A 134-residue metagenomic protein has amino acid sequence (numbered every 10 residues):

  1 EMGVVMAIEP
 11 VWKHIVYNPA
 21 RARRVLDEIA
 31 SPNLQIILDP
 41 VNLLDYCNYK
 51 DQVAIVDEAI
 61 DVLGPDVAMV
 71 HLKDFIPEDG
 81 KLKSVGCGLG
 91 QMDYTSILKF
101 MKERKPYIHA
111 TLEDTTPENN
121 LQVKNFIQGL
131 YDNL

Functional and structural regions predicted by a protein language model:
E1-M2: An active-site-proximal structural segment forming one wall of the substrate-binding cleft that immediately precedes
M6-P10, T111-E113: Short catalytic-loop micro-motif centered on adjacent basic/acidic residues
V16-L134: Histidine-acidic metal/acid-base catalytic patches
